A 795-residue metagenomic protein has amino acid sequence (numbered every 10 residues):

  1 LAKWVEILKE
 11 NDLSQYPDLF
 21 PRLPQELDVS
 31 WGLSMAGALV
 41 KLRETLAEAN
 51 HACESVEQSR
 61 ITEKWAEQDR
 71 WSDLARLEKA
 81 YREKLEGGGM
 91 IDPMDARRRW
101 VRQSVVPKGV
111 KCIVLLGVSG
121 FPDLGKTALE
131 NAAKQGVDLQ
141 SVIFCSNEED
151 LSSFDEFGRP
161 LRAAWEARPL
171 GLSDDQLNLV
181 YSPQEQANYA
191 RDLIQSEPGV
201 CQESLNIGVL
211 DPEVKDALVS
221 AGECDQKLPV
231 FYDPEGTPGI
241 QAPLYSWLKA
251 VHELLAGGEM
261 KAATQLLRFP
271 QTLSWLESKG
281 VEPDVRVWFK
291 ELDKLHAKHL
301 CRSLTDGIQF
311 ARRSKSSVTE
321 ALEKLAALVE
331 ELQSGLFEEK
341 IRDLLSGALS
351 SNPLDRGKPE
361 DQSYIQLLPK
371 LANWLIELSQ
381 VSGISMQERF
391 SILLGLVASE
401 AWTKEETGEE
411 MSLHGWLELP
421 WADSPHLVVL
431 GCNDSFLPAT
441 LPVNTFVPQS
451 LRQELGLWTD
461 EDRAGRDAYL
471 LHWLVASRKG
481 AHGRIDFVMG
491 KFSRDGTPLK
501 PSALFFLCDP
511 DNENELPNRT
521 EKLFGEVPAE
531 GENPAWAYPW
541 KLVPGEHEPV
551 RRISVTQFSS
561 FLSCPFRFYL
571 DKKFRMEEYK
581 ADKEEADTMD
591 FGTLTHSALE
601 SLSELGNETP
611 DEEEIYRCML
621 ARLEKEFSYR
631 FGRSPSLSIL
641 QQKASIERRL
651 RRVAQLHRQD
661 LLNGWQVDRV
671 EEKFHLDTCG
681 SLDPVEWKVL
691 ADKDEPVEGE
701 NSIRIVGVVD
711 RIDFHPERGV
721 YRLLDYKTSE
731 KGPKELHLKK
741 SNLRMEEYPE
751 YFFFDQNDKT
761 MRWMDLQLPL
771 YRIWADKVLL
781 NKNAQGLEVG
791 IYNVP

Functional and structural regions predicted by a protein language model:
L1-K108, D123, G280-R302, I308-Q309 (+2 more regions): Basic/charged alpha-beta structural segments of nucleotide/phosphate-handling enzymes
L1-L33, G37, E130-N131, Q140 (+5 more regions): Conserved short internal alpha-helix adjacent to the catalytic or cofactor-binding core of large enzyme scaffolds
E54-E156, L179-S182, P425-H426, T595 (+3 more regions): Conserved helicase NTPase motor core
C112-F121, S141, D211-E213, G395-N444 (+6 more regions): Conserved helicase core region in the C-terminal RecA-like lobe
Q195, Q202, K249, L304-E323 (+1 more regions): C-terminal, charged and often intrinsically disordered regions of DNA end-processing helicases and nucleases
S246, K261-T264, P270-S274, G347 (+3 more regions): Accessory/regulatory regions of helicases
P369-A372, L594-P684, K688-K693, P795: A non-catalytic, helix-rich entry segment at domain boundaries
R669-V778: Non-catalytic protein-protein interaction segments used by genome-maintenance enzymes to assemble and couple activities
